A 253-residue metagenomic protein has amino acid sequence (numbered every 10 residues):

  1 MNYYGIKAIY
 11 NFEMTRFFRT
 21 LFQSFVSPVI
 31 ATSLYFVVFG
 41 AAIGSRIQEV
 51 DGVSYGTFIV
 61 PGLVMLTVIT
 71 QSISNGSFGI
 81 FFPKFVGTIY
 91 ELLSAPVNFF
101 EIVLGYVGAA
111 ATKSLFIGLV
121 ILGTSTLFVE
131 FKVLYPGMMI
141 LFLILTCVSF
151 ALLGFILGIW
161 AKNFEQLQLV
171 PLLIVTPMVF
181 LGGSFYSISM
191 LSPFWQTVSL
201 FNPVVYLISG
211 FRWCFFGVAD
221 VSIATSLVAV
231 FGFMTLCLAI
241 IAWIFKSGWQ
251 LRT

Functional and structural regions predicted by a protein language model:
M1-G137, L141-T253: Hydrophobic transmembrane alpha-helices and immediately adjacent juxtamembrane helices of multi-pass inner-membrane
